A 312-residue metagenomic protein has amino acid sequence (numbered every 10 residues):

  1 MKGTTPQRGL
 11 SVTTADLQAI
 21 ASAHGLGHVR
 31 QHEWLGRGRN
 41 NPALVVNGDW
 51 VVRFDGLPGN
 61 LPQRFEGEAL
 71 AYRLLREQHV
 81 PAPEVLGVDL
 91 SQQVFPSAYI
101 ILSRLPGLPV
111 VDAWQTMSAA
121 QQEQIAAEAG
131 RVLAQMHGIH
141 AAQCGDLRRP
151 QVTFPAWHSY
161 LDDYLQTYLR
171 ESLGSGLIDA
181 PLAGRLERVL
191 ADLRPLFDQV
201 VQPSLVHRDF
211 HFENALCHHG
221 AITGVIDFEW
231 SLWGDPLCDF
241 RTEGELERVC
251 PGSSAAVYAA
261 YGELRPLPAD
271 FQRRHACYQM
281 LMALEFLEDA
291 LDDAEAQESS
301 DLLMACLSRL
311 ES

Functional and structural regions predicted by a protein language model:
K2-T4, Y72: Phosphate/pyrophosphate-binding loops and the adjoining catalytic core of nucleotide-dependent enzymes
R8-H28, Q93, P106, T116 (+4 more regions): An alpha-helical support segment within catalytic cores of ATP-dependent transferases
Q31-S159, P181: ATP-binding pocket architecture of kinase catalytic cores
P42-N47, V52, V85, M136 (+1 more regions): Active-site acidic catalytic loop and adjacent metal/ATP-binding pocket of ATP-dependent phosphoryl transfer enzymes
R53-F54, L86-G87, R148-R149, L205-R208 (+4 more regions): Short beta-strand segments
E68-A69, S118-A119, T153, G224 (+2 more regions): Glycine-rich, phosphate-binding/catalytic loops in enzymes
L237-L267, Q279-A296: Active-site activation/catalytic loop segments of kinase-like enzymes and analogous catalytic loops in related
D270-R274: Residue-level signature of transmembrane alpha-helical entry/exit and packing/kink sites in multi-pass membrane
